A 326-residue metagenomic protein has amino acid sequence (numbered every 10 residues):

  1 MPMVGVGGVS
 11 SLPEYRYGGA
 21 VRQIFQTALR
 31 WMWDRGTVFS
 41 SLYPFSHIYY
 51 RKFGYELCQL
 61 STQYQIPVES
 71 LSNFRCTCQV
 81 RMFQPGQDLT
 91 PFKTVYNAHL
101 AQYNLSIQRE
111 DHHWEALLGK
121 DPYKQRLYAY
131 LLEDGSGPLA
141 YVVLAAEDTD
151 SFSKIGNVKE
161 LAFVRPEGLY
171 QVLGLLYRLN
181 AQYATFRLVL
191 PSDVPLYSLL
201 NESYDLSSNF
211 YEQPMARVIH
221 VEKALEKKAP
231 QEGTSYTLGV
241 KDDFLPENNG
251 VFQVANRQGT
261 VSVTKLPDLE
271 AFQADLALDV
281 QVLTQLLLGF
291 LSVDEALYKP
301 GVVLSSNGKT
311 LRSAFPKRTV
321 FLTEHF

Functional and structural regions predicted by a protein language model:
M1-G8, Q59-T62, V68-L71, S151-S153 (+1 more regions): Conserved acyl-donor/pantetheine-binding loop and adjacent beta-alpha core of acyl/acetyltransferases and related
G5-S10, S41-Y43, L131: Short, conserved beta-strand segments within well-ordered enzyme catalytic domains that often line or immediately flank
V6-S11, R16-W33, V164-R178: Conserved acetyl-CoA-binding loop-helix of GNAT-fold acetyltransferases
F25, L29-P44, A181-S192: Conserved GNAT acetyl-CoA-binding A-motif
D34-V38, P44-T62, D193-N209: Conserved active-site alpha-helix within GNAT-family acetyltransferase domains
S40-S41, Y50, L161, L176: Conserved catalytic-core segments centered on acid/base and nucleophilic motifs
Y64-Q79, F83-P85: Contiguous, non-catalytic segments that form substrate-binding/exosite surfaces or channel walls
Q79-F326: Intrinsically disordered, low-complexity, positively biased terminal segments
